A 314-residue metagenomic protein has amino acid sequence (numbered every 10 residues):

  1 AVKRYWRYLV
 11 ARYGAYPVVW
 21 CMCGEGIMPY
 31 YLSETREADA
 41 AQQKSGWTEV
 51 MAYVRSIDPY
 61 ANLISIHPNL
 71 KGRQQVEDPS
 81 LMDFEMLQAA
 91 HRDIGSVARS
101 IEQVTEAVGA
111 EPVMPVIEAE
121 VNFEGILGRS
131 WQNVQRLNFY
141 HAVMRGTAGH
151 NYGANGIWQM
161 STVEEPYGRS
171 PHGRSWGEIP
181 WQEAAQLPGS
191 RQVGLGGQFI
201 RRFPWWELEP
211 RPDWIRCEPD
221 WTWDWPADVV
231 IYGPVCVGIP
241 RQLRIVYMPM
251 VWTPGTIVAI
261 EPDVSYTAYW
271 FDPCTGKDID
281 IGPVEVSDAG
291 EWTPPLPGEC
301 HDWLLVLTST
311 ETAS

Functional and structural regions predicted by a protein language model:
A1-V116: Active-site neighborhood of glycoside hydrolase catalytic domains
E37, A41, R129, E183: Charge-dense, low-complexity intrinsically disordered segments
P59-A61, P79-S170: Catalytic-core region of carbohydrate-active enzymes that cleave or remodel glycosidic bonds
F123-I126, Q135-G282, T293-S314: Aromatic- and carboxylate-lined catalytic core of secreted/periplasmic carbohydrate-active enzymes
V286-E291: Short, solvent-exposed loop/turn segments in extracellular or other extracytoplasmic domains
